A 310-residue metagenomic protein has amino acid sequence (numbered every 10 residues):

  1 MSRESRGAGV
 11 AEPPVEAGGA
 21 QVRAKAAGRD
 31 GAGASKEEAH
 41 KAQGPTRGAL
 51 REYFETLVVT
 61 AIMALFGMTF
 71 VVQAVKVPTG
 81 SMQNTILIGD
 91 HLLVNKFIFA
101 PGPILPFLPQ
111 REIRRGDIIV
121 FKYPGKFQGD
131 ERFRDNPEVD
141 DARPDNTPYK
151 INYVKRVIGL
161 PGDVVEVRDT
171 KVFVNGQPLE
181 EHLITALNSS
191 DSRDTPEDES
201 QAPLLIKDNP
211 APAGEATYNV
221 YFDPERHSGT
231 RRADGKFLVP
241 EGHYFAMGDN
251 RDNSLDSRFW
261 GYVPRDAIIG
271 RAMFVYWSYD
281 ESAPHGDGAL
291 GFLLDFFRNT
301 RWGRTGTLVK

Functional and structural regions predicted by a protein language model:
S2-L50, F70-V71, V75-K76, T85-K310: Soluble "head" domains of membrane/secretory-pathway proteins
E55-F70: Hydrophobic membrane-insertion alpha-helices, especially the h-region of bacterial N-terminal signal peptides
